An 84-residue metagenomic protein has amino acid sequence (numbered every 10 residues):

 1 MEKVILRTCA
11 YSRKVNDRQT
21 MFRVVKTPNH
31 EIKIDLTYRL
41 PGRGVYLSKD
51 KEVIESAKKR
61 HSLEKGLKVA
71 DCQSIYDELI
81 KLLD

Functional and structural regions predicted by a protein language model:
E2-T8, P41-G44: Short metal-coordination and nucleic-acid-contact micro-motifs, chiefly zinc-binding Cys/His arrays
C9-S12, S48: Short cysteine-rich clusters marking metal-coordination/redox-active sites
V15-R18, K51: Cys/His-rich metal-chelating microdomains
D17-I34: Short recognition patches in nucleic-acid-associated and regulatory proteins
V25, T37-R39, H61: Short, flexible coil/turn micro-motifs enriched in small/turn-prone residues
I34-D50: Short beta-strand-alpha-helix junction that forms the catalytic/metal-binding core of metal-dependent nuclease domains
I54-D84: C-terminal structural segments of small proteins and small subunits
